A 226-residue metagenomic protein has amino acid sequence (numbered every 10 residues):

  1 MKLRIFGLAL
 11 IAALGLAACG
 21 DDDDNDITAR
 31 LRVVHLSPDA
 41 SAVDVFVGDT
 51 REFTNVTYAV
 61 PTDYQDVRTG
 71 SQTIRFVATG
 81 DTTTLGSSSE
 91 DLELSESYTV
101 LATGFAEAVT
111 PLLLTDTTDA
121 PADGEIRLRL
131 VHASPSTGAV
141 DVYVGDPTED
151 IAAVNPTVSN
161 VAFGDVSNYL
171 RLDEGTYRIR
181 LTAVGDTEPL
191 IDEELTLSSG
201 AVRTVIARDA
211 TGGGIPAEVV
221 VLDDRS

Functional and structural regions predicted by a protein language model:
M1-A17: Sec-dependent bacterial lipoprotein signal peptides
C19-S226: Intrinsically disordered, low-complexity polar regions and short flexible loop motifs
